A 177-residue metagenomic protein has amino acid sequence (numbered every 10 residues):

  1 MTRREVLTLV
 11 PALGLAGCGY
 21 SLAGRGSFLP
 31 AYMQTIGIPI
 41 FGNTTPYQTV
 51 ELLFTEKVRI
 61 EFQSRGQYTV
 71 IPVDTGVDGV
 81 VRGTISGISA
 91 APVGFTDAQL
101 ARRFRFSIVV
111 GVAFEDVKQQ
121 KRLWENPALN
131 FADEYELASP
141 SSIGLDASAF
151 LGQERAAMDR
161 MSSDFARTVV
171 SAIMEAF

Functional and structural regions predicted by a protein language model:
T2-L9, G14, C18-I60, Q67-P72 (+3 more regions): A structural "domain/chain start" motif
L15, T55, Q99-R102, A147 (+1 more regions): Intrinsically disordered, low-complexity segments enriched in polar/charged residues with Gly/Pro, especially when
S27, M33-Q34, I38, T75 (+3 more regions): Short capping/connector residues at structural and topological boundaries
L29-A31, G76, Q99-R105, R160 (+1 more regions): Short coil/turn motifs at beta-sheet boundaries
R65-Y68, R82-Q153: Surface-exposed short loop/turn segments
D74-G83: Short beta-edge strand/loop motif at the mouth of beta-sheet-based domains
F150-S162: Individual transmembrane alpha-helices with interfacial aromatic-anchor signatures
